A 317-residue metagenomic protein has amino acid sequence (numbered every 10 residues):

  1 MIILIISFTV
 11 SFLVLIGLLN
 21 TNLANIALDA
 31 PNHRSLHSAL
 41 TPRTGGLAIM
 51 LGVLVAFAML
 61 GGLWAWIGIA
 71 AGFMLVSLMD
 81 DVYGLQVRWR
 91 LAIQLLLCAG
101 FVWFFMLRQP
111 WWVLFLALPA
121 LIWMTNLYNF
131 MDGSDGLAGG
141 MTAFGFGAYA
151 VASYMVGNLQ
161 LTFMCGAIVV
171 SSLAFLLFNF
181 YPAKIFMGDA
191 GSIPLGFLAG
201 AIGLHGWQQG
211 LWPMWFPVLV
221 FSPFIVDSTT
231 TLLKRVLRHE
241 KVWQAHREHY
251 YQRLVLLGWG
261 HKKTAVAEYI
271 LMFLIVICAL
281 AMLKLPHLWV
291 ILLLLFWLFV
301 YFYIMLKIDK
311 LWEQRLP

Functional and structural regions predicted by a protein language model:
M1-V226: "…together with the soluble PPM/PP2C metallo-phosphatase catalytic core" -> "…together with the soluble PPM/PP2C
I16-P42, T230-K262, L316-P317: Cytosolic, membrane-interface loops and tails of multi-pass inner-membrane proteins
L75, T125, L274-I277, V300-Y301: Aromatic-anchored segments of alpha-helical transmembrane domains
V76, I93, W289-P317: Alpha-helical transmembrane segments and their immediate juxtamembrane interface regions
Q86, D132, W259-G260, P286: A helix-boundary/kink motif common to multi-pass secondary transporters, especially Major Facilitator Superfamily
L211-W215, L232, W243-A245, K263 (+1 more regions): Extended hydrophobic-aromatic, low-complexity segments
E248, V255-L274, C278-L283: Alpha-helical transmembrane segments of integral membrane proteins, especially multi-pass inner/plasma-membrane
I277-L295: Extracellular/periplasmic helix-loop-helix junctions in multi-pass membrane proteins
